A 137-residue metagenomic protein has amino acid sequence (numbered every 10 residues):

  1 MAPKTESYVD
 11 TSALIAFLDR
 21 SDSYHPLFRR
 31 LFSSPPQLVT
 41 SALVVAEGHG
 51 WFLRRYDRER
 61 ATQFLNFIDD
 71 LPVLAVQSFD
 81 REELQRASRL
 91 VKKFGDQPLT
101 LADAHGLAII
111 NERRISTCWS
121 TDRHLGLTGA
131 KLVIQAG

Functional and structural regions predicted by a protein language model:
M1-E6, L107, N111-G137: Acidic, PIN/NYN-like endoribonuclease modules and their adjacent C-terminal/linker elements
M1-T40, L53-N66, A136-G137: Short, well-structured N-terminal submotif of metal-dependent ribonuclease cores
A2-P3, L74-C118: Active-site neighborhoods of divalent-metal-dependent phosphate/nucleic-acid chemistry enzymes
L14-I15, V45, L125-G126: A generic structural signal for short hydrophobic patches within well-formed alpha-helices
L27-R30, I68-D69, R86-K93: Glycine/charged-rich beta-loop-alpha catalytic/anionic-binding loops adjacent to active sites
Q37, V73-A75, K131-L132: Conserved beta-strand segments of alpha/beta enzyme cores
A42-L43, D103, D122-R123: Short secondary-structure boundary segments
